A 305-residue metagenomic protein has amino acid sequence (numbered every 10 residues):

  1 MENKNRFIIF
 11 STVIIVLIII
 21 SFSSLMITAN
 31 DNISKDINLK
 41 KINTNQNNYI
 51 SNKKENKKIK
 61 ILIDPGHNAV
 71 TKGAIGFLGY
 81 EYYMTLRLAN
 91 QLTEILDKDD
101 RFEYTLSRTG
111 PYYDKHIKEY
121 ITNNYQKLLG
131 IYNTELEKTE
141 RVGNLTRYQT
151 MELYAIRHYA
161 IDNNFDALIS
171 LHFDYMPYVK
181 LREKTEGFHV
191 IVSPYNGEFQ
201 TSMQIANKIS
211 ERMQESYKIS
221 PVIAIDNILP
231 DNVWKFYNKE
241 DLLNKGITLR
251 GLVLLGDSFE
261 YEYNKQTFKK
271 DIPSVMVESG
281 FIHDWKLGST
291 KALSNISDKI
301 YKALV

Functional and structural regions predicted by a protein language model:
M1-I15: N-terminal Sec-pathway targeting helices
F22-S34: Sec-dependent signal peptide cleavage junction
K40-R157, V179-E186: Active-site histidine-acidic residue metal-binding/catalytic motifs, centered on HxH/HExxH-like signatures
K54-N56, A160-N163, E183-K184, L255-F259 (+1 more regions): Extracellular/periplasmic catalytic domains that process cell-envelope and extracellular macromolecules
K60-D64, E103-R108, D166-L171, H189-V192 (+2 more regions): Structural recognition of the beta-strand scaffold that forms the well-ordered cores of secreted hydrolase catalytic
H67-V70, G110-D114, F173-V179, Y195-F199 (+4 more regions): Solvent-exposed loop/turn segments at secondary-structure junctions within structured extracellular/periplasmic domains
G79-R87, R147-Y154, N196-Q204, L287-D298: Soluble non-cytosolic domains of exported or imported proteins
D174-P177, P221-V305: Active-site-adjacent mobile loop/cap segments within catalytic or ligand-binding domains
